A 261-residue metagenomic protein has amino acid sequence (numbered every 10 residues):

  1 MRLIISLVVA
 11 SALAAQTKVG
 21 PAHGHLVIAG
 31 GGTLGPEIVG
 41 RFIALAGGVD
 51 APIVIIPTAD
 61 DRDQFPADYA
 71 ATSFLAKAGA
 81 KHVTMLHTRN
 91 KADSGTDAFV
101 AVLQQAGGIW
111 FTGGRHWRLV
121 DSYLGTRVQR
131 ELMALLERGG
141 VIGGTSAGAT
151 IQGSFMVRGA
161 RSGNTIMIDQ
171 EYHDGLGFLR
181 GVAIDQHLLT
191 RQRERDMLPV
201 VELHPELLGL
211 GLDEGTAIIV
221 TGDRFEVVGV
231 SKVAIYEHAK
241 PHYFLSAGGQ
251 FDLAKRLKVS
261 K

Functional and structural regions predicted by a protein language model:
M1-I4: Positively charged n-region of N-terminal signal peptides that target proteins for export
S6-Q16: Hydrophobic h-region of N-terminal signal peptides that target proteins for export in Gram-negative bacteria
Q16-V49, D60, Q64-F65, Y69 (+2 more regions): C-terminal and late-domain segments of enzyme folds
V27-I28, G108-T112, G143, I184: Structural motif
I43, A51-V102: ATP/NTP phosphate-donor binding region
V102-Q105, R127-G139: Catalytic-core regions built around general acid/base machinery
W110-G113, L132-M156: Catalytic nucleophile loop
H116-G125: Glycine/threonine-rich flexible loop motifs
